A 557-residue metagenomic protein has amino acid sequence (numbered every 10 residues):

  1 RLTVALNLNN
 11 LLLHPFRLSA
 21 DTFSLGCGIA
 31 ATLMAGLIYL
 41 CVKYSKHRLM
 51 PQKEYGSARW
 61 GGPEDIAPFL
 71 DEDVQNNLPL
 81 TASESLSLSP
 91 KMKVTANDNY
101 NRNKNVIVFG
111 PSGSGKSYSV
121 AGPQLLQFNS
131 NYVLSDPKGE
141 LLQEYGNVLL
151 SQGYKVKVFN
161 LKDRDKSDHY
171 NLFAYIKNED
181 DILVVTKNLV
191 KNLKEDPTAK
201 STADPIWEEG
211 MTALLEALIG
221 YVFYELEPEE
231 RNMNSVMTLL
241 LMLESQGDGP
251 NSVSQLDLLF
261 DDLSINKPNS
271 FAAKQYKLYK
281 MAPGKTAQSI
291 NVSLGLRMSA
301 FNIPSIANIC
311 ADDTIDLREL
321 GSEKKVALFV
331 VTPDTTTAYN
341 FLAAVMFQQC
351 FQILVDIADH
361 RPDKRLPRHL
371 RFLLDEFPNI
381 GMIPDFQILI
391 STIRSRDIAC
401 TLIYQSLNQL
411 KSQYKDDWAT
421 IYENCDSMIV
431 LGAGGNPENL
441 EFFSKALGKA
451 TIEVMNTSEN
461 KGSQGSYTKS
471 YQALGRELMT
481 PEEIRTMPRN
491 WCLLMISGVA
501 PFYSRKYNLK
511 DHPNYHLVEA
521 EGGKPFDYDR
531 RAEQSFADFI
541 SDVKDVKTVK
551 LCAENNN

Functional and structural regions predicted by a protein language model:
R1-S114, Y118-P123, D165, N460 (+2 more regions): Basic- and hydrophobic-enriched, low-structure N-terminal and domain-boundary segments that flank ATP-binding catalytic
C27, S57, G62-P63, D248-P250 (+6 more regions): Intrinsically disordered, low-complexity regions
E64-E72, A82-D98, Y118-S119, A287-S293 (+6 more regions): A broad, low-specificity signal for short, low-complexity segments enriched in glycine/proline and polar/charged
E72-N76, F341, F377, G434: A short glycine-/small-residue-rich loop at the edge of a beta-strand within enzyme catalytic domains
R102-I398, Q413-Y414, E423, E482-K506 (+1 more regions): P-loop NTPase motor domains
I390-L493: Conserved ATP-driven motor cores of ASCE-family P-loop NTPases powering translocation/secretion/packaging/pilus
